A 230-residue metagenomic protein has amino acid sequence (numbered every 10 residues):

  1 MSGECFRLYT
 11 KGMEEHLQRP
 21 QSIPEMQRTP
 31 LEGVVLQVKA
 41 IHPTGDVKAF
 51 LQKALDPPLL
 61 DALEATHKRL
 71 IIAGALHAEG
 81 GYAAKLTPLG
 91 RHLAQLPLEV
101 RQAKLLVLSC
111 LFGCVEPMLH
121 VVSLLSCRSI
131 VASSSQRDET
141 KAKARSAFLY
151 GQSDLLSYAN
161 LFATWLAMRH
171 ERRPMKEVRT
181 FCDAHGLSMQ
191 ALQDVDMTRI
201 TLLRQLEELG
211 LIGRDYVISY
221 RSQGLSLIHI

Functional and structural regions predicted by a protein language model:
S2-C5: Conserved phosphate-handling catalytic cores of large alpha/beta enzymes
R7-L227: Second RecA-like catalytic domain
